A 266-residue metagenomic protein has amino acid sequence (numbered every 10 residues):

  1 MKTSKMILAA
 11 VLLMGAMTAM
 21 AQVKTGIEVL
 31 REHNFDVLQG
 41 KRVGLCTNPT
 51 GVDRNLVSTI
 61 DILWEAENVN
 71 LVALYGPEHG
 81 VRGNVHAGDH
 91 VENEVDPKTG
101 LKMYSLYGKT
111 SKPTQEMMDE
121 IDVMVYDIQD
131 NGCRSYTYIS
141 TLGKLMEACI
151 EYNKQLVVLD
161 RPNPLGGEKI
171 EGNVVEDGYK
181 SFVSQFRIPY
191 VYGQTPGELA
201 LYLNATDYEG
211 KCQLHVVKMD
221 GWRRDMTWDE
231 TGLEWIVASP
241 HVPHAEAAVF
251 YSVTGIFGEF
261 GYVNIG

Functional and structural regions predicted by a protein language model:
M1-V23: Bacterial Sec-dependent N-terminal signal peptides
Q22-V69: N-terminal phosphate-binding or glycine-rich loops at protein starts, especially the Walker A/P-loop of NTPases
N70-H79, L159: Short internal beta-strands
G83-A87, V157-Y179: Glycine-rich, charge-decorated loop segments at or immediately adjacent to ligand/cofactor-binding or catalytic sites
V91-I121, C133: Glycine-rich oxoanion-binding loops at beta->alpha junctions
D130-L142: Glycine/threonine-rich flexible loop motifs
Y179-V253: Conserved anion/nucleotide-ligand pocket segment
V249-G266: Internal helical hairpin/lid segments
